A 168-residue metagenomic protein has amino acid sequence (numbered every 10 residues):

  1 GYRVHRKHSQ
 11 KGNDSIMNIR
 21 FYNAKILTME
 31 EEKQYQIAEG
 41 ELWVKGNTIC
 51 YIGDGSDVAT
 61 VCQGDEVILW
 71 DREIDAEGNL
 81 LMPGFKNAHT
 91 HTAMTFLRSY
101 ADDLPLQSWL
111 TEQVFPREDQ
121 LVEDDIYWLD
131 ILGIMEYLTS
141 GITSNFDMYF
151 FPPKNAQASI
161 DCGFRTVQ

Functional and structural regions predicted by a protein language model:
G1-R3, D14-G64: N-terminal metal-binding scaffold of metallo-dependent hydrolase/deaminase domains
H8: Cationic, low-complexity basic patches in intrinsically disordered or flexible, solvent-exposed regions
I19-F21, C62-W109, I131, M135-T139: Replace "His-x-His-based motif
A24, L42, N47, G78 (+3 more regions): Divalent metal-coordination and catalytic microenvironments
M29, H91, F150: Flexible loop residues that form catalytic and substrate-binding hotspots at small-molecule/glycan-binding clefts
G46, E73, F164-V167: Domain-wide signal for the mature, well-folded portions of proteins, strongly enriched in nucleus-encoded organellar
F96-Y127, V167-Q168: Active-site gating loops and adjacent loop-to-helix segments of metal-dependent hydrolytic enzymes
E118-Q168: Active-site loop-helix segments enriched in His/Asp/Glu that coordinate and activate a nucleophilic water at divalent
